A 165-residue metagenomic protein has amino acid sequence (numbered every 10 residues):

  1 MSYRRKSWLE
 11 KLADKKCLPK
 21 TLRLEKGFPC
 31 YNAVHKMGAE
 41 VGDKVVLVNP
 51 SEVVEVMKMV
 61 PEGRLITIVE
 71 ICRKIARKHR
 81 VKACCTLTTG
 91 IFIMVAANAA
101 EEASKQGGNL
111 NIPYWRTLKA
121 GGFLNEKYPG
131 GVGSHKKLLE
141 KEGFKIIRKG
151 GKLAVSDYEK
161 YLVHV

Functional and structural regions predicted by a protein language model:
S2-V165: Nucleic acid-binding interface residues in structured DNA/RNA-binding domains, emphasizing the DNA-engaging scaffolds
